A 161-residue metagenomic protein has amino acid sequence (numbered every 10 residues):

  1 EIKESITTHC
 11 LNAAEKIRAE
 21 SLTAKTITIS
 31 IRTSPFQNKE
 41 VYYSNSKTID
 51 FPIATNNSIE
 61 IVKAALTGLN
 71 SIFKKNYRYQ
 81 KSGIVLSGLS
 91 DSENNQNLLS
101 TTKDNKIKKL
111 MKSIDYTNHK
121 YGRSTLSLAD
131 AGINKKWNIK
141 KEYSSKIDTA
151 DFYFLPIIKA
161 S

Functional and structural regions predicted by a protein language model:
E1-S161: Basic, low-complexity intrinsically disordered segments
